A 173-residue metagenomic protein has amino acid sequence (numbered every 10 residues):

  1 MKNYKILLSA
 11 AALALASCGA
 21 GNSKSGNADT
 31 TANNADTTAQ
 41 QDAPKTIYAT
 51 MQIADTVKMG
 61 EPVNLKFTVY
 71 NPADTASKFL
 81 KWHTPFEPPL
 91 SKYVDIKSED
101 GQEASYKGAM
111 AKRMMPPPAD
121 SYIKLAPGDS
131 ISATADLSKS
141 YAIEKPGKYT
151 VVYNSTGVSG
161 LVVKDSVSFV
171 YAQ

Functional and structural regions predicted by a protein language model:
L15-S17: C-terminal motif of bacterial Sec signal peptides marking the signal peptidase cleavage site
G19-G21: Bacterial signal peptide processing site
N27-K58: Low-complexity, acidic Ser/Thr/Pro/Gly-rich terminal tails and inter-domain linkers that flank the onset of structured
A54-D55, A119-L125, S138-Y141: Beta-strand-rich interaction surfaces with strong enrichment in secreted/lumenal proteins
V63, I123-D136: Short Pro-Gly-centered flexible turn/kink motifs
V69-D74: Asparagine-centered strand-capping/turn motif at beta-strand->loop junctions
F79-D120, K124: The feature marks short-to-medium sequence segments in extracytoplasmic or secretory-pathway proteins
Y141-V170: Terminal connector regions
